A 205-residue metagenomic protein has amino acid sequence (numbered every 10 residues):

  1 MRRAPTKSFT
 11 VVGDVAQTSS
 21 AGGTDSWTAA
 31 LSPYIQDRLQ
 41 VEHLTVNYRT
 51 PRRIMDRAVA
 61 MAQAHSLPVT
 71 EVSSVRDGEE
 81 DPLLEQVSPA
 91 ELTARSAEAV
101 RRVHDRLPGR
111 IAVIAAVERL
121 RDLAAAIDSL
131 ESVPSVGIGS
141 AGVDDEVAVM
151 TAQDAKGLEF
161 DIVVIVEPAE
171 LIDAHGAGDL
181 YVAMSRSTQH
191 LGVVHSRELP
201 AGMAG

Functional and structural regions predicted by a protein language model:
M1-G205: Conserved helicase motor core of SF1/SF2 NTP-dependent helicases
